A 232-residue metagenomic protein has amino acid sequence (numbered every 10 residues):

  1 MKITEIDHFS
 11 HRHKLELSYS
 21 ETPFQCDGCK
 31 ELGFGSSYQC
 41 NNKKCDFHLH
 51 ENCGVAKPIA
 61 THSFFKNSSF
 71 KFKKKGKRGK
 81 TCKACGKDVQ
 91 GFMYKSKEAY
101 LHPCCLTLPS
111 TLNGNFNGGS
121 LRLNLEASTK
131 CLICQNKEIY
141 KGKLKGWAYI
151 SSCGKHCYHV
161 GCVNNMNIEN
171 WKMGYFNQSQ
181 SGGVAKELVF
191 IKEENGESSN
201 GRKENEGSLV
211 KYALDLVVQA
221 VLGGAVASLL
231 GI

Functional and structural regions predicted by a protein language model:
M1-I232: Cys/His-rich zinc-coordinating "finger" modules and their low-complexity flanking regions in eukaryotic trafficking
